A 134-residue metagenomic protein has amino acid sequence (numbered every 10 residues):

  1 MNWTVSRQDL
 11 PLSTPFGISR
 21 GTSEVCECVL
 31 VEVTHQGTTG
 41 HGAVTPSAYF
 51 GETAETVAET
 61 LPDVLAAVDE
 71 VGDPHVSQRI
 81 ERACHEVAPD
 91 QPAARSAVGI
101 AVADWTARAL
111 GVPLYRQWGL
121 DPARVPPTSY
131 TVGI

Functional and structural regions predicted by a protein language model:
M1-F50: Structured beta-strand/loop patches that form or line metal/cofactor-binding pockets in enzymes
M1-T4, R79-I80, R124: A short coil-to-beta-strand element that immediately follows conserved catalytic motifs
R7, H35, G111, Y130-I134: Short, structured patches in soluble enzyme cores that scaffold and shape functional sites
P11-T14, R108-Y115: Short amphipathic alpha-helical surface micro-motifs
C28-L30, A97, V125-P127: Broad gene-expression machinery/nucleic-acid interaction feature
V33-H35, T39-L110: Metal- or metallocofactor-binding catalytic centers and their adjacent structured scaffolds across diverse enzyme
R116-I134: Metal-dependent enolase-superfamily TIM-barrel catalytic cores that perform enediolate-based chemistry
